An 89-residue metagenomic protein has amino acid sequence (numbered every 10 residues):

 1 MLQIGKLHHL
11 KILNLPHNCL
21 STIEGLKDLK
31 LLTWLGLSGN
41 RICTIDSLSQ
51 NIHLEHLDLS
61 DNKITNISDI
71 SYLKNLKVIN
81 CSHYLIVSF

Functional and structural regions predicted by a protein language model:
M1-I4, I23-L26, I45-L48, I67-I70 (+1 more regions): Canonical leucine-rich repeat
M1-L13: LRR N-terminal entry segment and analogous cap-like coil->beta motifs
K6-H9, L26-L32, L48-L54, I70-L76: Leucine-rich repeat
L10-L15, L32-L37, E55-L59, L76-C81: Conserved hydrophobic beta-strand positions in leucine-rich repeat
T22, L31-T33, T44: Disordered, low-complexity tails and leader-like regions
K63-D69, N75-F89: Leucine-rich repeat domain C-terminal region
